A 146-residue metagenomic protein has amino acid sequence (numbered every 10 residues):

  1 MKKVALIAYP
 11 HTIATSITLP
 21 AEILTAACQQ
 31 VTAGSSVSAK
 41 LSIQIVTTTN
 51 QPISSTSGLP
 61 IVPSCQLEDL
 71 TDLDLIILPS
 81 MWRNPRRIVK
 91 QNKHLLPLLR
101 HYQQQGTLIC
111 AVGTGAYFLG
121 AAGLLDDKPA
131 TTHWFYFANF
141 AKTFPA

Functional and structural regions predicted by a protein language model:
M1-I109, F118-A121: Extended, subdomain-level signal for the structured scaffold at the beginning of enzyme domains
I109-C110, T131: Structural detector of well-ordered beta-strand residues that form the stable sheet scaffold of enzyme domains
D126-A146: A conserved active-site-flanking secondary-structure segment within enzyme catalytic domains
